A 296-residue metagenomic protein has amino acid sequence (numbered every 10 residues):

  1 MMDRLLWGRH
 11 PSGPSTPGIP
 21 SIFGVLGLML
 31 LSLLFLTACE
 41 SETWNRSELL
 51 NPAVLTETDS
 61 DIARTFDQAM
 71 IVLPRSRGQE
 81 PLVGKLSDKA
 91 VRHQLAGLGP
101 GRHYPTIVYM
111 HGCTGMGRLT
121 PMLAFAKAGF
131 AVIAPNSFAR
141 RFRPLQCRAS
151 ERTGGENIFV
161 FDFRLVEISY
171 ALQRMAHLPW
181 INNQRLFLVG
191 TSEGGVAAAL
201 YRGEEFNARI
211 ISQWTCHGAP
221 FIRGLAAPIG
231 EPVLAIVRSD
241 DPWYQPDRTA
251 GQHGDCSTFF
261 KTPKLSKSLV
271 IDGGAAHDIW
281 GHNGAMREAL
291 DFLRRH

Functional and structural regions predicted by a protein language model:
R4, R9-P11: Intrinsic, low-complexity polybasic segments
T37-A38: C-terminal motif of bacterial Sec signal peptides marking the signal peptidase cleavage site
F66-I181: Serine-hydrolase catalytic machinery in alpha/beta-hydrolase-like enzymes
C113-M116, F138-F142, S192-V196, W214-G218 (+2 more regions): Solvent-exposed loop/turn segments at secondary-structure junctions within structured extracellular/periplasmic domains
A134-P135, G190, A235-V237: Hydrophobic residues in well-ordered beta-strands that form the structural core
Q173-P228: Primarily recognizes the serine-hydrolase "nucleophile elbow" in alpha/beta-hydrolase and SGNH/GDSL folds
I211-A276: The feature captures the conserved acid-bearing segment of alpha/beta-hydrolase catalytic domains
P263-H296: C-terminal catalytic histidine-bearing segment of alpha/beta-hydrolase fold enzymes
